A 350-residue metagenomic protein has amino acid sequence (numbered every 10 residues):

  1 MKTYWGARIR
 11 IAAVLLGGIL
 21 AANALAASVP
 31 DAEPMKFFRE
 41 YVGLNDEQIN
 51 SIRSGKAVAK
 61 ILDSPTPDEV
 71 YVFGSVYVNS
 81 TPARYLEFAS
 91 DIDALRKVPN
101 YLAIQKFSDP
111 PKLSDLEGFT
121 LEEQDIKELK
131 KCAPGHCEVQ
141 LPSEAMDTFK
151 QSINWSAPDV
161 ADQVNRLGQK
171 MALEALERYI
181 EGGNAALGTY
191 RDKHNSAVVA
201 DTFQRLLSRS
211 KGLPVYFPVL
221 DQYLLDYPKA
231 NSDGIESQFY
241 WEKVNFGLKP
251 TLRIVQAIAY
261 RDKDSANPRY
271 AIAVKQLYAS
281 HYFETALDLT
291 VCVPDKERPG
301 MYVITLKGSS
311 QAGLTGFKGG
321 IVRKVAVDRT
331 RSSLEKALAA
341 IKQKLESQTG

Functional and structural regions predicted by a protein language model:
M1, L16, P34-F38: Generic intrinsically disordered, low-complexity segments enriched for polar/acidic and small residues
K2-A13: Bacterial N-terminal signal peptides that target proteins for export
A12-N23: Bacterial N-terminal signal peptides
A27-V78, P82-R84, A94-L95, P99-G350: Terminal "cap-and-tail" regions of soluble proteins that handle hydrophobic small molecules
E87-F88: Short, well-ordered alpha-helical segments enriched in acidic and aromatic residues
